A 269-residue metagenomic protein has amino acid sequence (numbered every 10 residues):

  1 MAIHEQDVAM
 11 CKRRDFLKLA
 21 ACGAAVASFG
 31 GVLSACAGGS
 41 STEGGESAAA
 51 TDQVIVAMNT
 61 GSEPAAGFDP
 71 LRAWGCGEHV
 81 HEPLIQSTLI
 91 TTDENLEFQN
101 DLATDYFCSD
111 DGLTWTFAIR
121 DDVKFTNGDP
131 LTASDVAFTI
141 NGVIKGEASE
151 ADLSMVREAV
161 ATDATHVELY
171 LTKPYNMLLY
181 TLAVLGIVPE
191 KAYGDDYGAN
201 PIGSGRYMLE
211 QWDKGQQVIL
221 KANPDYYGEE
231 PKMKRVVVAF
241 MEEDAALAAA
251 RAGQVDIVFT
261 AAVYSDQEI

Functional and structural regions predicted by a protein language model:
M1-D15, A20-G31, A35: N-terminal secretory signal peptides
L33-E46: Bacterial lipoprotein signal-peptidase II cleavage site
A50-G61, T114-T116, V167-E168, G205-M208 (+2 more regions): Short, well-ordered beta-strand elements
A57-D110, I202: N-terminal lobe/hinge region of extracytoplasmic solute-binding protein
D93, E97, L182-P231, R235 (+1 more regions): Gly/Pro-rich hinge or "lid" segments in bacterial periplasmic/extracellular proteins
T104-E147, E168, A249: Aromatic- and charge-enriched surface segment that lines or borders ligand/interaction sites
A151-K191: Surface-exposed binding/hinge segments that line and control ligand-binding clefts or catalytic entry sites
P224-E268: Ligand-site clamp/hinge motif
